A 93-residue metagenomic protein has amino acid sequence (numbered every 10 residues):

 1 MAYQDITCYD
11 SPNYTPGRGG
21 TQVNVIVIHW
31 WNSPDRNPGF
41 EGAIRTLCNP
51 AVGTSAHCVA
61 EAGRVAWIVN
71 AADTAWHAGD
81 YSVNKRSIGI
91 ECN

Functional and structural regions predicted by a protein language model:
M1-N93: Active-site-adjacent loop/helix surface patches within enzyme catalytic domains that shape the substrate-binding cleft
